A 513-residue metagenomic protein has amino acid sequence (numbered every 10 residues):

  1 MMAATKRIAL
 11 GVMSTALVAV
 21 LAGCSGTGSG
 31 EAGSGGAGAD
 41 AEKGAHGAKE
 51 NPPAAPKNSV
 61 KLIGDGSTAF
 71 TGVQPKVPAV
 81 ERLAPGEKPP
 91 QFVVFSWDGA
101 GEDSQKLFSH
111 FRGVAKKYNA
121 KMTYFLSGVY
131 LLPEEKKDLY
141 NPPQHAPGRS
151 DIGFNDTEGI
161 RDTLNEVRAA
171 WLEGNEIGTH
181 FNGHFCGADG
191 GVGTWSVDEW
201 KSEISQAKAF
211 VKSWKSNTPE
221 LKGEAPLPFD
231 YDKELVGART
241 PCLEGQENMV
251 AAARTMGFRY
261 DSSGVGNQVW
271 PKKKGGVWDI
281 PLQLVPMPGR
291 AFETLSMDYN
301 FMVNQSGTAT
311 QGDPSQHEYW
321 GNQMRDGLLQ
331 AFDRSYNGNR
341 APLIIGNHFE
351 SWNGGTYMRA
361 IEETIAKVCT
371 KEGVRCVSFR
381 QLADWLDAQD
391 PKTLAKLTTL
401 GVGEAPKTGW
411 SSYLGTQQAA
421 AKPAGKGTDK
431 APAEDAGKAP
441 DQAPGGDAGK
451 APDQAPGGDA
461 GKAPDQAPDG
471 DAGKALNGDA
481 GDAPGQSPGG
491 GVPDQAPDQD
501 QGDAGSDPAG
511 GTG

Functional and structural regions predicted by a protein language model:
A3-R7, G11-S14, V18, C24-F95 (+5 more regions): N-terminal pre-catalytic segment of deacetylase/amide-hydrolase enzymes
G47, P52-G66, N141-S150, F154-T157 (+4 more regions): Active-site-adjacent pocket scaffolds in enzyme catalytic domains
S59-E176, G183-G187, F210, N217-A251 (+4 more regions): Active-site beta->alpha N-cap acidic-glycine motif
G66-G72, K76-V77, T123, Y260-K272 (+1 more regions): C-terminal domain-boundary segment and adjacent tail
L107-S109, D156-L164, W200-S205, G321-Q330 (+1 more regions): Well-ordered, non-membrane alpha-helical segments in soluble/globular domains
A188-Q206: Active-site cleft segment of glycoside hydrolase catalytic domains centered on the general acid/base Glu
G409-D429, G490, A496-G513: Short, low-complexity, Pro/Ser/Thr/Gly-rich segments in the mature regions of secreted, periplasmic
T428-P488, V492-D500: Long, intrinsically disordered low-complexity tandem-repeat segments
